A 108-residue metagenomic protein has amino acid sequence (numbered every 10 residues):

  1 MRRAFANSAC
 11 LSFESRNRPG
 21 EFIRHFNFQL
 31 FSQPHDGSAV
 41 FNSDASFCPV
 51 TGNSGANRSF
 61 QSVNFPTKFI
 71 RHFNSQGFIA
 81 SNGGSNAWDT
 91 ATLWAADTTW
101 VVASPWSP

Functional and structural regions predicted by a protein language model:
M1-Q29, C48-Q76, A95-P108: Extracellular glycan-recognition/adhesion modules and their associated mucin-like linkers
R3, P34, V50, I79-A80 (+1 more regions): General secondary-structure edge motif
R24-A39, H72-N86: Extended intrinsically disordered, low-complexity coil regions enriched in Ser, Thr, Gly, Ala and often Pro
S38-P49, G84-A103: Short amphipathic alpha-helical linker/capping segments at the junctions of internal repeats and modular domains
